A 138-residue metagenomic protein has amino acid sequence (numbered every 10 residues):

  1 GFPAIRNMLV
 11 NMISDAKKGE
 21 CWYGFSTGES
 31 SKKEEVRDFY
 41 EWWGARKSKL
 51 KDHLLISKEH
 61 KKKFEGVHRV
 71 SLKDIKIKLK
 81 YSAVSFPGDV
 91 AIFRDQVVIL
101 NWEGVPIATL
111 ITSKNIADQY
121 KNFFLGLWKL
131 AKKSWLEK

Functional and structural regions predicted by a protein language model:
F2-T112, I116: Hydrophobic protein-protein interaction segments
I107-K138: Signature of lipid phosphatidyltransferase scaffolds
